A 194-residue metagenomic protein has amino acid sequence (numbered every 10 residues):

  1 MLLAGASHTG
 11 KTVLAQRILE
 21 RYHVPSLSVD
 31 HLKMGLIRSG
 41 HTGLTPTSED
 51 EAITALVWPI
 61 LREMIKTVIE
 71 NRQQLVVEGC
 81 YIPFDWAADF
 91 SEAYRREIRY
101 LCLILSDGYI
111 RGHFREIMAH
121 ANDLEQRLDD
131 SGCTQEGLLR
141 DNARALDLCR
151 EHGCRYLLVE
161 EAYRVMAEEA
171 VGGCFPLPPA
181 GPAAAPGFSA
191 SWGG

Functional and structural regions predicted by a protein language model:
L3: Hydrophobic anchor at the beta1->P-loop junction of P-loop NTPases
S7: The conserved Walker
G10: Conserved glycine(s) of the Walker
V13: Conserved Walker
Q16-I60: Conserved substrate/cofactor phosphate-moiety recognition/catalytic segment in nucleotide-dependent phosphotransferases
A52-L105: Glycine-rich phosphate-binding loop used to anchor ATP phosphates in small-molecule kinases, encompassing both
I98-R144: A glycine- and Lys/Arg-enriched "phosphate-lid" helix/loop adjacent to the NTP-binding pocket of small-molecule kinases
A143-G194: NTP-dependent small-molecule kinase module
